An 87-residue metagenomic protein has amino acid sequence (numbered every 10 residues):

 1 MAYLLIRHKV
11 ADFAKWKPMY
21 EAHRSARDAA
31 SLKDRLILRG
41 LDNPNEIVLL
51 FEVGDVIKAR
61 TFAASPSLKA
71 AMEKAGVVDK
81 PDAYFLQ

Functional and structural regions predicted by a protein language model:
M1-A70, K74-Q87: Short S/T/G/P-rich N-terminal loop/turn motif that feeds into the first structured element of a domain
